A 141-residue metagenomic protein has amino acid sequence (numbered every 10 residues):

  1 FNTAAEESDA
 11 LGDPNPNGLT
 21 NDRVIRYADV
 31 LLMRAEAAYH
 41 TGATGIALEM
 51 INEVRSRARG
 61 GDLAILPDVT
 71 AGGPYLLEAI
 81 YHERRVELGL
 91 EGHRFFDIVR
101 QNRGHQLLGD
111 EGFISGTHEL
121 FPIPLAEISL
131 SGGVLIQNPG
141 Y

Functional and structural regions predicted by a protein language model:
F1-Y141: Acidic/polar-rich alpha-helix caps and helix-coil junctions
